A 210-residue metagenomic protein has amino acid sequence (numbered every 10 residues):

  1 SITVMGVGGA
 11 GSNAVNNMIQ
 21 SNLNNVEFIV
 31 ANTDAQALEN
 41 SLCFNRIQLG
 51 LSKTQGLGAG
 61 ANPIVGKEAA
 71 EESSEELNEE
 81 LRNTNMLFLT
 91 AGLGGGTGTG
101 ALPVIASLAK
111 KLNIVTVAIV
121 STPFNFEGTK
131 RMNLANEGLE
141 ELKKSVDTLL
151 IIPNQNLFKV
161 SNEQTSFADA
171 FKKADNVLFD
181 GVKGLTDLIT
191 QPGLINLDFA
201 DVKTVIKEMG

Functional and structural regions predicted by a protein language model:
S1-G210: Tubulin/FtsZ superfamily GTPase core signature
